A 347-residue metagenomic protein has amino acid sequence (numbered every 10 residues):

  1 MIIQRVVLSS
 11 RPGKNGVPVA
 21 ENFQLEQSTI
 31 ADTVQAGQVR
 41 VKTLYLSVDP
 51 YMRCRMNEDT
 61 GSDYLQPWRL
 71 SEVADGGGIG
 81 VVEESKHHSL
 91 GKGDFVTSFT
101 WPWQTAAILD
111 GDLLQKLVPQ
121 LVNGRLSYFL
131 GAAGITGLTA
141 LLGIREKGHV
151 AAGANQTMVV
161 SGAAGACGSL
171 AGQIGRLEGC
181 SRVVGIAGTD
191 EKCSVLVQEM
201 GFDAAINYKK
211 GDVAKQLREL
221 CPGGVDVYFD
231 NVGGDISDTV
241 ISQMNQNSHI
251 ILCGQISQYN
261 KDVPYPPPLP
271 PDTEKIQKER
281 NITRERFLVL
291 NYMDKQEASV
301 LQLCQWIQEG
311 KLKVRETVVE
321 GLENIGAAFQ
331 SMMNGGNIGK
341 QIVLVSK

Functional and structural regions predicted by a protein language model:
I2-I3, K311-V318, G326-K347: C-terminal capping/lid region of NAD(P)-dependent oxidoreductase domains
T29-V48, M56-P102: Glycine-rich beta-strand-centered segment in the early N-terminal region that forms part of a ligand/cofactor-binding
P67, E72-V81, K92-G162, K311: NAD(P)H dinucleotide-binding glycine-rich loop of Rossmann-like/cofactor-binding domains, especially the beta1-alpha1
S85-S89, G185-C193, K209, V213 (+2 more regions): Short glycine/proline-centered loop/turn elements that form peptide/ligand docking sites
F95, T157, R182, S248-H249 (+1 more regions): Short glycine-centered segments of the SAM/dcSAM-binding site in methyltransferase folds
L130-G211: Mid-domain Rossmann-like dinucleotide-binding core that forms the NAD(H)/NADP(H) cofactor-binding site
D212-P222: Short amphipathic alpha-helix with an adjacent loop that forms part of the alpha/beta core around
D235-L312, S346-K347: Glycine-rich phosphate-binding loop and adjacent beta-alpha segment of Rossmann(oid) nucleotide-cofactor-binding
